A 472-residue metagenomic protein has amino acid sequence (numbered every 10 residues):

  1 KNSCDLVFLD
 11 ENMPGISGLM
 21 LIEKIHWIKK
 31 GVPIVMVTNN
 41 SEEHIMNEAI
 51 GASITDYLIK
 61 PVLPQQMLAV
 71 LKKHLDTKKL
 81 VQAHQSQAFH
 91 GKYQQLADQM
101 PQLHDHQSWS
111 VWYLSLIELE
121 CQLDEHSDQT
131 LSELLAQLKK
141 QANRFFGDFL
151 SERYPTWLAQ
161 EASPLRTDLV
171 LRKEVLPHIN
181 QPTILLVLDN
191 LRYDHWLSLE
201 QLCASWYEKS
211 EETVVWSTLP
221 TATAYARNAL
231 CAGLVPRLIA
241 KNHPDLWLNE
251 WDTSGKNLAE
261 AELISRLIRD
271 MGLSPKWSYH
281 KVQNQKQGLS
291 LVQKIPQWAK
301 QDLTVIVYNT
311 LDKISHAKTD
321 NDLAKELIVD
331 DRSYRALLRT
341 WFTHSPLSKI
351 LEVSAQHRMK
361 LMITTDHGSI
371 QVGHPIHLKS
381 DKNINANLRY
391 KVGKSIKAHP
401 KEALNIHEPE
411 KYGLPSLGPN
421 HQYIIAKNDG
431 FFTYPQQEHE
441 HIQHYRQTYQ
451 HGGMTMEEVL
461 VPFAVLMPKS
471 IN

Functional and structural regions predicted by a protein language model:
N2, K24-G31, A52: Conserved phosphotransfer cores of two-component systems
S3-F8: Active-site beta3 strand of CheY-like receiver
N12, N47, D56, L68 (+2 more regions): Feature captures the catalytic ectodomains and active-site-proximal regions of enzymes that hydrolyze or transfer
S17-M20: Acidic catalytic/metal-coordinating carboxylates
I28, N40-S41: Short, conserved "switch-loop" micro-motifs in signal-transduction and mechanochemical regulators
E43, L63-L68: Conserved two-component signaling phosphotransfer/partner-docking surface
K60: A Lys-centered signature of the CheY-like receiver
